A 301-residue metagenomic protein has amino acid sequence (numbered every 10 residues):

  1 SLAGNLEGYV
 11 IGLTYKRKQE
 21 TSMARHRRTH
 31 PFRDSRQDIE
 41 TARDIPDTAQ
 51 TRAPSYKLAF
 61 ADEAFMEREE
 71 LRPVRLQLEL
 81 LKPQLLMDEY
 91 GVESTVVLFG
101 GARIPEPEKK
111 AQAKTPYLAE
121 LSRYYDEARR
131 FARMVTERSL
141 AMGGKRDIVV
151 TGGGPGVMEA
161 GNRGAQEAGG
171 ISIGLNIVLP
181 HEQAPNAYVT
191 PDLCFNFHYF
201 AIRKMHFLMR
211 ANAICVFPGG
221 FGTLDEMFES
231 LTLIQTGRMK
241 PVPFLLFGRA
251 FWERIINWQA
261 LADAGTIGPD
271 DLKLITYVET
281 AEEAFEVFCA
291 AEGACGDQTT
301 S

Functional and structural regions predicted by a protein language model:
S1-S22: Short, Lys/Arg-enriched N-terminal segments with co-localized hydrophobic residues within the first ~10-30 amino acids
R25-R28, R33-E40, F288-S301: C-terminal amphipathic helix plus adjacent low-complexity, charged tail appended to glycosyltransferase catalytic
T29-P46, Q50-A59, E63-L175: Glycine-rich beta-alpha loop segments
D88-G91, A141-G143, Q166, N186-V189 (+3 more regions): Solvent-exposed alpha-helices and their adjacent loops that cap or buttress functional pockets in soluble metabolic
V149-T151, P155-F217, F221-G222, F228: Phosphate/pyrophosphate-binding betaalpha-module
Q166-E167, E229-I234, A260-A264, E292-G293: Short, solvent-exposed amphipathic alpha-helical segments in soluble enzyme and RNA/protein-processing domains
G169-E182, F217, L231-W258, P269-D270: Short, acidic/small-residue loops that bind anionic groups at enzyme active sites
L246-S301: C-terminal functional extensions of proteins
